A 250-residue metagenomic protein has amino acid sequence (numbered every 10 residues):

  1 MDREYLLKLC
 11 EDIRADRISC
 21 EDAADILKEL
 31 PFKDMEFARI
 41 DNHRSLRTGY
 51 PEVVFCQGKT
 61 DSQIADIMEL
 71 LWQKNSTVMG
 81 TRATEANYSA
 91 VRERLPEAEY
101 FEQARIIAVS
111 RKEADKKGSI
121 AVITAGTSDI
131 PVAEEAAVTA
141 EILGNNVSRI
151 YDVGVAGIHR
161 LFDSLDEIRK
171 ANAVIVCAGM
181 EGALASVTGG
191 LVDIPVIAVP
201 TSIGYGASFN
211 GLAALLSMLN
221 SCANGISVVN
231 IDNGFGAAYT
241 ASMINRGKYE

Functional and structural regions predicted by a protein language model:
M1-T84, Y88, R94, A98: Long amphipathic alpha-helical segments
V53-V54, V78, S119-A125, V174-V176 (+1 more regions): Short glycine-rich or small-residue beta-strand-to-loop segments that form or flank ligand, phosphate, metal/Fe-S
S62-I64, D129-E134, I158-H159, A178-V187 (+2 more regions): Short glycine/serine/threonine-rich phosphate/pyrophosphate-binding segments that cradle anionic phosphate groups
A104-A108, N146-E167, L212-A213, V229: Glycine-rich oxoanion-binding loops at beta->alpha junctions
K117-H159: Glycine-rich phosphate/diphosphate-binding loop of Rossmann-like nucleotide-binding domains
T124, S128, D166-R169, A173 (+1 more regions): C-terminal binding/interaction regions
D163-T201: Glycine-rich phosphate-binding loop
